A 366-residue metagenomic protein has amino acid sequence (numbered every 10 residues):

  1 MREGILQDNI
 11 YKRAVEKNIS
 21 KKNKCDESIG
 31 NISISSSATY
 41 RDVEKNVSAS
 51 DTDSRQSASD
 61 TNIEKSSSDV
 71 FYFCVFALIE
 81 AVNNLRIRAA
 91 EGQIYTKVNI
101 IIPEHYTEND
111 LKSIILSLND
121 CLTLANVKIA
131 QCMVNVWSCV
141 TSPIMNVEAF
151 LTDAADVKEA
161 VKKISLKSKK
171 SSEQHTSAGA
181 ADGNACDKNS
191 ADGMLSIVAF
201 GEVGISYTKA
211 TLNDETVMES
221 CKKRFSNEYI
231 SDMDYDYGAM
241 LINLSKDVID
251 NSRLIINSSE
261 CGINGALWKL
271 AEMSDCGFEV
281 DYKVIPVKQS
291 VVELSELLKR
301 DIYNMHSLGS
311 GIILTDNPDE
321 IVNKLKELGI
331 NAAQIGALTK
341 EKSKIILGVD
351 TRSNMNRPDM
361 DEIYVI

Functional and structural regions predicted by a protein language model:
M1-I366: Helix-biased detector of long, well-ordered alpha-helical tracts
